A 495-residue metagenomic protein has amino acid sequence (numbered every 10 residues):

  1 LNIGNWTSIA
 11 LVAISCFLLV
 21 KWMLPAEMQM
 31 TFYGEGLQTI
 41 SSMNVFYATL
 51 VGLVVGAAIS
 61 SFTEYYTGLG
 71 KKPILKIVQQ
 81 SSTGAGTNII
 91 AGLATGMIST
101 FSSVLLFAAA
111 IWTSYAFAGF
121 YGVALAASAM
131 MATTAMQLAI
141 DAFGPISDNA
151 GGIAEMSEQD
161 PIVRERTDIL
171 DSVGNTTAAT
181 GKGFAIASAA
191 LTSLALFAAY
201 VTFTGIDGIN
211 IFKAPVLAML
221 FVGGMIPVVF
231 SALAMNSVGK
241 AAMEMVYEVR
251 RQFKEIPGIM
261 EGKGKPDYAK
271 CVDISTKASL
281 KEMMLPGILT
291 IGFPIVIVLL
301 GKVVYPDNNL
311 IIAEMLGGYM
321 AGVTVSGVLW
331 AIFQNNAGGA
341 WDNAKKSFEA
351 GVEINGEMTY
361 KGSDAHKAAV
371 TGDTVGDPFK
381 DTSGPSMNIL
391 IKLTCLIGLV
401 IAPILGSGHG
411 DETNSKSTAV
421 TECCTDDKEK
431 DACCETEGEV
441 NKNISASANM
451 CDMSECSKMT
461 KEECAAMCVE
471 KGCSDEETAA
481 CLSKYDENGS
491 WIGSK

Functional and structural regions predicted by a protein language model:
L1-K416: Hydrophobic packing and interface segments
Q29-G34, K270, V303-I311, S407-K495: Low-complexity, proline/glycine-enriched hydrophobic segments characteristic of transmembrane helices
